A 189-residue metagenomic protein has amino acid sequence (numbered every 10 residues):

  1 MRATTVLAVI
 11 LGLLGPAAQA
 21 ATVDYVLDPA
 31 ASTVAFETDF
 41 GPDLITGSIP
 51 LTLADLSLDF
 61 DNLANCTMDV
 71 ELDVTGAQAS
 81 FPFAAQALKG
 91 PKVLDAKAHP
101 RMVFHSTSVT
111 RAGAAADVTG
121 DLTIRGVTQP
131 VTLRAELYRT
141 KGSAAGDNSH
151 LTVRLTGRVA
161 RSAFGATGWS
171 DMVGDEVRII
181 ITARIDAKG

Functional and structural regions predicted by a protein language model:
T4-P16: Bacterial N-terminal signal peptides
A20-G189: Low-complexity, acidic/polar, glycine-enriched regions of mature
